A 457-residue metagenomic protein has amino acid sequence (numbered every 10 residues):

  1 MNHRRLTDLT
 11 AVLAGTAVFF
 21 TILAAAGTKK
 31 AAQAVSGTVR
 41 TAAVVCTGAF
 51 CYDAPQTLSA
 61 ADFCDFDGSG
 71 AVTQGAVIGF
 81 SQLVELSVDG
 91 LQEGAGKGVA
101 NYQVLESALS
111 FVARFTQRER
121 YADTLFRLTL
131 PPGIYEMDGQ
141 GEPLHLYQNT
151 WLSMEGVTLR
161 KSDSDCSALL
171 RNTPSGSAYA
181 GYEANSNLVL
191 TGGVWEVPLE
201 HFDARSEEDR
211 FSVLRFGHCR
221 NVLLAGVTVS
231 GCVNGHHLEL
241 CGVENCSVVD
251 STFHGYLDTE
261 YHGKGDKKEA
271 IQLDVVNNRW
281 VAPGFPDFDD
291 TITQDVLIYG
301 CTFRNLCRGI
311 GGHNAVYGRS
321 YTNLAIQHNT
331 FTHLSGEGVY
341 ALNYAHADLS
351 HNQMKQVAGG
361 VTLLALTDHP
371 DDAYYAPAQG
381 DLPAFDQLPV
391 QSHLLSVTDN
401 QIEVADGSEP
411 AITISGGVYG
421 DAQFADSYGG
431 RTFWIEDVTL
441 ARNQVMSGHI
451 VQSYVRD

Functional and structural regions predicted by a protein language model:
N2-A14: N-terminal Sec-pathway targeting helices
I22-A42: Sec-dependent signal peptide cleavage junction
V39-E106: Right-handed parallel beta-helix/beta-solenoid
G48, D62-F66, E93-Q103, W151-F211 (+2 more regions): Right-handed parallel beta-helix/beta-spiral solenoid domain characteristic of secreted/periplasmic
Y102, E106-L109, Y121-S175, W195 (+1 more regions): N-terminal extracellular ligand-recognition/capping segment immediately after the signal peptide
E106-Y121, E136-Q148, Y179-Y182, H218 (+4 more regions): Short, T/G/N/S-enriched strand-turn elements that build extracellular solenoid repeat scaffolds
Q117-R118, G139-E142, K161-S167, L199-R205 (+9 more regions): Short glycine/acidic-rich loop motifs that flank beta-strands on beta-rich extracellular proteins
E155-T158, E183-V197, R220-G231, E244-T259 (+7 more regions): Right-handed parallel beta-helix
